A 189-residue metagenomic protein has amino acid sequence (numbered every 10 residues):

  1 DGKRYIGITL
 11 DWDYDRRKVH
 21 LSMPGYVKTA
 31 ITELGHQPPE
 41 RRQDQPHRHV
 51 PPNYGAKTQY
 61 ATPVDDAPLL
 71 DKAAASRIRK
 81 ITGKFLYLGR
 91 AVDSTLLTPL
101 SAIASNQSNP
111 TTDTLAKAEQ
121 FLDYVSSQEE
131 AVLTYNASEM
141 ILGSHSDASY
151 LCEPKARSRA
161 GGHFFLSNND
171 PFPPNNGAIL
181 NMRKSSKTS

Functional and structural regions predicted by a protein language model:
D1-S189: Long, low-complexity, charge-biased intrinsically disordered regions
